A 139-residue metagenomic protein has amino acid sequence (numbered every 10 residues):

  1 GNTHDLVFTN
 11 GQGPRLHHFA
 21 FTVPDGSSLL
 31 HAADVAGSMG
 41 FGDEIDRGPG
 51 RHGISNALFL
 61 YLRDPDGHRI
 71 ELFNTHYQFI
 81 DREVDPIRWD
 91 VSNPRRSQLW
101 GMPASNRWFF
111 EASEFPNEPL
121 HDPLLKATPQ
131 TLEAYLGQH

Functional and structural regions predicted by a protein language model:
G1-T3: Core segments of cupin and vicinal oxygen chelate
D5-N10: Short beta-strand/turn micro-motifs at beta-sheet edges
G13-P14: Short glycine/proline- and charge-enriched loop/turn segments that cap or connect secondary-structure elements
H17: Long, contiguous binding/interaction regions
F21-R69, N74-H139: Vicinal oxygen chelate
